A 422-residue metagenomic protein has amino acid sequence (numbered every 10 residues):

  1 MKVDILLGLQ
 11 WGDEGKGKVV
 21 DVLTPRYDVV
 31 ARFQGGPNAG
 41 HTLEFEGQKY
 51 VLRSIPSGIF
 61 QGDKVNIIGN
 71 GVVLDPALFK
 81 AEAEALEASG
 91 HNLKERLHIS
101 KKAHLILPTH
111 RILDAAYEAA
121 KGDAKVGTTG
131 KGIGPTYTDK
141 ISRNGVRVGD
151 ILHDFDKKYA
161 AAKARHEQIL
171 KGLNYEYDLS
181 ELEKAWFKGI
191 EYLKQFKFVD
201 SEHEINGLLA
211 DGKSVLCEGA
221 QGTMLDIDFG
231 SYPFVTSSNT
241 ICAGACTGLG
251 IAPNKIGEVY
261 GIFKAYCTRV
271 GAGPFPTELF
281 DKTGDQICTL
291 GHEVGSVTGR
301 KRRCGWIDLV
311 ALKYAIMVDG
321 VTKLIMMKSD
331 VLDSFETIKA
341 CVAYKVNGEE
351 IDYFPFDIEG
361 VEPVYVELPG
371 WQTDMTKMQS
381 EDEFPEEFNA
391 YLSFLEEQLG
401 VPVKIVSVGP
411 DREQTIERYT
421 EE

Functional and structural regions predicted by a protein language model:
M1-E422: Non-transmembrane, aqueous-exposed alpha-helical and coiled segments at domain scale
